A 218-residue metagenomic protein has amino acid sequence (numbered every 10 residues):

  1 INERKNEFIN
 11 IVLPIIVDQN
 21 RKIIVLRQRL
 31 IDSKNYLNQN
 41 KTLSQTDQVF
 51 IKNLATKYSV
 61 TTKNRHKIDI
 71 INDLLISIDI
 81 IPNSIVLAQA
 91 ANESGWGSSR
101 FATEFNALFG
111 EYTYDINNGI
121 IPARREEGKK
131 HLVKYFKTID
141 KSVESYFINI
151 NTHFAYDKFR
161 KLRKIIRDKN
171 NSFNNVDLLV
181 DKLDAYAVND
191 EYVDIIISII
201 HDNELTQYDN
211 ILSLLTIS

Functional and structural regions predicted by a protein language model:
I1-A88, N92-S218: Catalytic cores of secreted/periplasmic lytic hydrolases that degrade extracellular macromolecules
